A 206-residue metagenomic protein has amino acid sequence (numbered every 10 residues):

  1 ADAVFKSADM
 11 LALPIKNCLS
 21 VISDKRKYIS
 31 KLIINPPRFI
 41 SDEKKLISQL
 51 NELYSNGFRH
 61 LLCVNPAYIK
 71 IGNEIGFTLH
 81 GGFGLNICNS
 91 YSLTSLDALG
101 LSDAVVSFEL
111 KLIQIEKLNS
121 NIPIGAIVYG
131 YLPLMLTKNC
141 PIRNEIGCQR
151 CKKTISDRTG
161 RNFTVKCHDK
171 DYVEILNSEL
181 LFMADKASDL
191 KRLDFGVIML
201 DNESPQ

Functional and structural regions predicted by a protein language model:
A1-Q206: Active-site pocket-lining/capping segments in soluble small-molecule metabolic enzymes
